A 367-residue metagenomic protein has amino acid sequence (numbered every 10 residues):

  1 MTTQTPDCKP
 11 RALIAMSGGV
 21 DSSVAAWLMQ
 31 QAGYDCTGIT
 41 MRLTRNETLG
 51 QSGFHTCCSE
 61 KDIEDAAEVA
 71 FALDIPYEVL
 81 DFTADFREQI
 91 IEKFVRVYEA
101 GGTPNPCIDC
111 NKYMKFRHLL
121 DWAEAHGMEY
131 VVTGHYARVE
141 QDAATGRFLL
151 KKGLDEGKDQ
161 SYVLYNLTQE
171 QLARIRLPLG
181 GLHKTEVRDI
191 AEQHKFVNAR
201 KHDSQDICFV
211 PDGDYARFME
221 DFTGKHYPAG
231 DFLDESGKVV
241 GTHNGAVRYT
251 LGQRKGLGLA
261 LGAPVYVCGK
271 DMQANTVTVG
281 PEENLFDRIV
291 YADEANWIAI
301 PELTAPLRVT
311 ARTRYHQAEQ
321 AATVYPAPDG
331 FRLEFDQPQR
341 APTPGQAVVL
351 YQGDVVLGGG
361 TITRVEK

Functional and structural regions predicted by a protein language model:
M1-Y165, R176, E186: ATP-dependent adenylation/nucleotidyltransferase module used to activate substrates
V20, V132-K367: AMP-forming adenylation/ATP pyrophosphatase catalytic core
